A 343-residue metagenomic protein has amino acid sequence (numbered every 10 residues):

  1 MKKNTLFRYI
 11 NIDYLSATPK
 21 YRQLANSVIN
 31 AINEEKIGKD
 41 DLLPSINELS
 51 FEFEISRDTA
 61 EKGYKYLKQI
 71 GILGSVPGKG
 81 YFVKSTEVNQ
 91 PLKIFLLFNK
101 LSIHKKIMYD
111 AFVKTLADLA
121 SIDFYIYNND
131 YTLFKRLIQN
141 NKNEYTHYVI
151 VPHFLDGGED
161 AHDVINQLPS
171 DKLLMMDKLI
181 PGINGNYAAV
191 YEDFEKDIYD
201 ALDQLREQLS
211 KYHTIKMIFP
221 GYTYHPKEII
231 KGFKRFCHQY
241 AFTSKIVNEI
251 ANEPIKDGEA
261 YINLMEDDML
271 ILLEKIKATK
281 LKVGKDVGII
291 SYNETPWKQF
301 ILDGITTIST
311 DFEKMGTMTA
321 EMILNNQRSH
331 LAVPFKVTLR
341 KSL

Functional and structural regions predicted by a protein language model:
M1-E52: Extreme N-terminal segment that seeds HTH/winged-HTH DNA-binding domains in transcriptional regulators
Y9, E87-L101, L205, T214-P220: Short beta-strand segments enriched in small/hydrophobic residues
G38-S75: N-terminal helix-turn-helix
I46, Q69-I70, Y81-T146: Amphipathic helical "hinge" segments at domain boundaries
L155-K196, N293-L302: Flexible loop/hinge segments that line or gate small-molecule binding clefts
L179-M217, I308-R328: Hydrophobic alpha-helical segments within soluble ligand-binding/sensing domains
Y199-H238, L331-L343: An alpha-beta-alpha
D257, D267-L343: Flexible loop/turn connectors
